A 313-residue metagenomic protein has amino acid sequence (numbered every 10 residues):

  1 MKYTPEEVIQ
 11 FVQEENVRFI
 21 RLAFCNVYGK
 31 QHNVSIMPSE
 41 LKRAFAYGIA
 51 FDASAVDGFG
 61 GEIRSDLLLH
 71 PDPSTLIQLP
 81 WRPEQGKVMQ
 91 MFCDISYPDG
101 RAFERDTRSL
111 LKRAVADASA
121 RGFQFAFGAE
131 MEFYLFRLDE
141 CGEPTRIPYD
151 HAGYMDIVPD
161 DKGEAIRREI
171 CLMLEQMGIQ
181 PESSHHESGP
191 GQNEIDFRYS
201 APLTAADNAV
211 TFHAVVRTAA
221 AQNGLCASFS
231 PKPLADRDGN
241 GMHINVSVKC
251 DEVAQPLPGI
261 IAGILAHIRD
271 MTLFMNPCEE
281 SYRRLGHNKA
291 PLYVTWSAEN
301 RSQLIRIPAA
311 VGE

Functional and structural regions predicted by a protein language model:
M1-E313: Glycine-rich, acidic/polar active-site loops that bind/position phosphate-bearing ligands
